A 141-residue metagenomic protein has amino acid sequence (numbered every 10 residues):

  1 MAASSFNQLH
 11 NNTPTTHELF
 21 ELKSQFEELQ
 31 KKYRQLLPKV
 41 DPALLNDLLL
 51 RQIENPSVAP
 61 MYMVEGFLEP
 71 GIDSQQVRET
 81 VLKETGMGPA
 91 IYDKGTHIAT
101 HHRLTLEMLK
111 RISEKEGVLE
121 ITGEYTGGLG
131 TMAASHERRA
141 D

Functional and structural regions predicted by a protein language model:
M1-D141: Autoinhibitory N-terminal propeptides
